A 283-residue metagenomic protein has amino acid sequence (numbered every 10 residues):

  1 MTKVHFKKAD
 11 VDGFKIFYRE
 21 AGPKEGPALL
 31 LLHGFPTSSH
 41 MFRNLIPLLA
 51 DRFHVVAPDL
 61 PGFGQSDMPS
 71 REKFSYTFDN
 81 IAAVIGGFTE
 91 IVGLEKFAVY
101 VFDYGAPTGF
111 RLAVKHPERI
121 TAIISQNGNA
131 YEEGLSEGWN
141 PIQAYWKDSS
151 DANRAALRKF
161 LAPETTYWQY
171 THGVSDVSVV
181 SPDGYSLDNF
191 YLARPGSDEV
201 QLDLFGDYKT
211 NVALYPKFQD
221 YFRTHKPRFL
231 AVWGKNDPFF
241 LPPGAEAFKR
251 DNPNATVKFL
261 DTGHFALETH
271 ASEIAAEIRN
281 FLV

Functional and structural regions predicted by a protein language model:
T2-K8, D12-I16, A21-K24, A28 (+5 more regions): Flexible "cap/lid" subdomain of the alpha/beta-hydrolase fold that forms the substrate-access gate
L31-G34, A57: Structural cue for short, hydrophobic secondary-structure segments
G34-T37, D103: Active-site glycine-rich loops that stabilize anionic/oxyanionic intermediates across multiple enzyme folds
P36, P61-G64, A130, G263-A266: Alpha/beta-hydrolase active-site loop signature
P36-N44, V55: Serine-hydrolase catalytic-loop signature spanning alpha/beta hydrolases and amidase-signature enzymes
L45-L49: Short hydrophobic signal-anchor/transmembrane segments that target glycosyltransferases and glycosylation machinery
A50-D59: Active-site machinery of serine-nucleophile hydrolases
G263-A275: Catalytic histidine-centered segment of alpha/beta-hydrolase-like enzymes
